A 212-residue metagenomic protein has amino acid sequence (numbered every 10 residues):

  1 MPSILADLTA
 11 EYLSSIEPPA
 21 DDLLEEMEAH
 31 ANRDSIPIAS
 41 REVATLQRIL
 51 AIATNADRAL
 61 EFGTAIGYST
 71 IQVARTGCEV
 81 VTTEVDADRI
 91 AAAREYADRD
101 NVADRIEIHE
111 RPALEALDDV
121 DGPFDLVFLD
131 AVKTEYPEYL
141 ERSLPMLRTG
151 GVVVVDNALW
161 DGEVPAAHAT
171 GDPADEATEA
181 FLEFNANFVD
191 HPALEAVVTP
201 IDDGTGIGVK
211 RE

Functional and structural regions predicted by a protein language model:
M1-D21: N-terminal auxiliary segments of SAM/dcSAM-dependent transferases
A10, L24, T205: A residue-level signal for beta-strand positions that form part of recognition/binding surfaces within mature
E11-L13, A31-R33, E79, A169-G171: A short, structure-level motif marking secondary-structure boundaries and short turns
E17-P19, N32-L46, I52: Conserved SAM-binding loop and adjacent beta-strand
L24-H30, V164: Short, basic/glycine-rich phosphate-binding loops at helix/coil junctions that contact nucleotide phosphates
R41-E212: S-adenosylmethionine/decaboxylated-SAM
